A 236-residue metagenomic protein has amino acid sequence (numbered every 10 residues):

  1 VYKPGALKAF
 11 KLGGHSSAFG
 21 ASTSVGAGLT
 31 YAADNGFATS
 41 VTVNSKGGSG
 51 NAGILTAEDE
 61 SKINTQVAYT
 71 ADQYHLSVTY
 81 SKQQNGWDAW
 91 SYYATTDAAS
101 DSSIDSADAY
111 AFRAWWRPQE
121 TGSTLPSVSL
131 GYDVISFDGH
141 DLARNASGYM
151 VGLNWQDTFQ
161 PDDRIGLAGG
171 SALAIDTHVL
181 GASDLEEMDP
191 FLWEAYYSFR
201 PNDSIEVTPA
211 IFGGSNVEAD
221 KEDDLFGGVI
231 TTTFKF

Functional and structural regions predicted by a protein language model:
V1-I63, A94-A98, T177-V179: Surface-exposed coil loops of outer-membrane beta-barrel proteins
G13-F19, G50-T56, A89-W90, A98-S103 (+3 more regions): Outer-membrane beta-barrel domain signature
A21-V25, D59-I63, S106-Y110, A143-Y149 (+2 more regions): Residues that define the transmembrane beta-barrel architecture of outer-membrane proteins
A27-Y31, T65-Y69, V78, F112-W116 (+3 more regions): Residues on the lipid-exposed face of transmembrane beta-strands in outer-membrane beta-barrel proteins
N35-V41, I63, Y69-V78, Q84-A89 (+4 more regions): Repeated loop/turn-to-beta-strand initiation elements of outer-membrane beta-barrel proteins
V43-G47, A71-Q73, Y80-G86, Y132-D138 (+4 more regions): Transmembrane beta-strands of outer-membrane beta-barrel pores
T70-D157: Long, well-ordered mid-to-C-terminal structural blocks that present hydrophobic/aromatic surfaces
F191-F236: Predominantly the C-terminal beta-signal and adjacent terminal strand-loop region of outer-membrane beta-barrel
